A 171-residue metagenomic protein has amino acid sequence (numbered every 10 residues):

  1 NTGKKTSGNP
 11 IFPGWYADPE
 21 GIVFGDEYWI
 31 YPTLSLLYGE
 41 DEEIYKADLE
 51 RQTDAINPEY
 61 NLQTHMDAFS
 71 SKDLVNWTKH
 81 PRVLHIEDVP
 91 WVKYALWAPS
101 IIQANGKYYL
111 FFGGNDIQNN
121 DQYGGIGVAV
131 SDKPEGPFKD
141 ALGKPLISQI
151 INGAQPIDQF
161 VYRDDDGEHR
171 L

Functional and structural regions predicted by a protein language model:
N1-L171: Carbohydrate-active catalytic/glycan-binding domains of CAZyme proteins, especially the secreted or lumenal ectodomains
